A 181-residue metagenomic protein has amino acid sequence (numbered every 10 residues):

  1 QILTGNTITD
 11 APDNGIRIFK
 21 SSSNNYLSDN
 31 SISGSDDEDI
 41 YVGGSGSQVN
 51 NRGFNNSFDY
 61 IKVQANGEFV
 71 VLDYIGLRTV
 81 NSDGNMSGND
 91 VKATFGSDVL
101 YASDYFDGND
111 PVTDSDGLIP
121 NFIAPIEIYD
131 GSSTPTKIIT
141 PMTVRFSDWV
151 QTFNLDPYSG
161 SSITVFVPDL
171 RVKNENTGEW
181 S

Functional and structural regions predicted by a protein language model:
Q1, N14, S23, E38 (+3 more regions): The right-handed parallel beta-helix/beta-solenoid scaffold, focusing on the short coil/turn and N-cap positions
I2, R17-I18, Y26-S28, Y41 (+2 more regions): Extracellular beta-strand solenoid repeats
N14-S21, G34-S45, D59-F69: Glycine-rich beta-solenoid repeat tracts in large extracellular/virion proteins
A65-E68, Q151-S181: Extracellular beta-sheet/turn segments enriched in Thr/Pro/Gly and aliphatic residues
I75-N81: A short, amphipathic beta-strand motif
S82-F106: Short, ordered, surface-exposed loop/turn motifs in non-cytosolic proteins
D104-T143, P157: Short Pro-Gly-centered beta-turn/loop motif in secreted/extracellular proteins
